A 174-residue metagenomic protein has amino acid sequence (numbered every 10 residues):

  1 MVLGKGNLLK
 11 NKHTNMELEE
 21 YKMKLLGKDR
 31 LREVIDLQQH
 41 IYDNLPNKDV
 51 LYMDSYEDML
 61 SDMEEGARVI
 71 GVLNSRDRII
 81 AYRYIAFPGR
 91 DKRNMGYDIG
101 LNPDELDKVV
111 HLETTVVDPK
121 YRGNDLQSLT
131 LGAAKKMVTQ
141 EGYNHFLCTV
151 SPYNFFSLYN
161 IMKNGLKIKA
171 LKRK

Functional and structural regions predicted by a protein language model:
M1-R32, D36, H40: Conserved N-terminal entry element of GNAT/NAT acetyltransferase domains
P46-R76, Y84: Active-site rim helix/loop that mediates acceptor-substrate recognition in acyltransferases
R78-A81, F156: Glycine-rich acetyl-CoA-binding "A-motif" of GNAT/NAT acetyltransferases
Y82-T114: Conserved acyl-donor/pantetheine-binding loop and adjacent beta-alpha core of acyl/acetyltransferases and related
D104-D107, D118-L129, E141, Y153-F156: Conserved glycine-rich acetyl-CoA-binding loop
T114-V117, G123-K136, K163: Conserved acetyl-CoA-binding loop-helix of GNAT-fold acetyltransferases
V138-S151: Conserved GNAT acetyl-CoA-binding A-motif
T149, M162-K174: Conserved catalytic-core motifs of GNAT/GCN5-like acyltransferases
